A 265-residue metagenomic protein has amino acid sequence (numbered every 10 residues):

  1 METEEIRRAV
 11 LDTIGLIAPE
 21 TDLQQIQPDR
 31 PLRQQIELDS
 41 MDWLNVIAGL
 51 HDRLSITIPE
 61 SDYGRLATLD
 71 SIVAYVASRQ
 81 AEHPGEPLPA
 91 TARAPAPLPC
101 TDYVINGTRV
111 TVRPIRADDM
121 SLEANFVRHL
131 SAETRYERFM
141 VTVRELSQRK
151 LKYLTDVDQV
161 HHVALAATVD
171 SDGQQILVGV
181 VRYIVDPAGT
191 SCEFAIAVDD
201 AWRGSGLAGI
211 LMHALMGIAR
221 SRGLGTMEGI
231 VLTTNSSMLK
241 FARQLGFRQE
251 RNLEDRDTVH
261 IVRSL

Functional and structural regions predicted by a protein language model:
M1-L38, D42-A48, D52-A92, T258: Phosphopantetheine-dependent thiolation modules in NRPS/PKS and related acyl-activating systems
E86-L265: Long, contiguous binding/interaction regions
